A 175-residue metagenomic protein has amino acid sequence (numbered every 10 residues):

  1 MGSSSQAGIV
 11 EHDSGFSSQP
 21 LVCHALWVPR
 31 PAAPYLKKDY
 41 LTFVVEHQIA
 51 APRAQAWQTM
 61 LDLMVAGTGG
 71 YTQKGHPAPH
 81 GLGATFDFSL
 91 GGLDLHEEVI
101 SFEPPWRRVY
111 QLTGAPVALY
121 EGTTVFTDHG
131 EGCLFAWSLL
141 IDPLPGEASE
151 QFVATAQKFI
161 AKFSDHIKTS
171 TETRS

Functional and structural regions predicted by a protein language model:
S4-S5: Compositionally biased, low-complexity intrinsically disordered regions
I9-A78: Hydrophobic ligand-binding cavity/cleft-lining segments
F16, P20-L26, L134, L140-S175: A conserved amphipathic terminal alpha-helix motif
F16, S89-L134, L140-P143: Hydrophobic-ligand binding "helix-grip"
L36, F86-F88: Short acidic-hydrophobic surface loop/beta-edge motif
A56-M60, F86, V99, R108-Y110 (+3 more regions): Hydrophobic pocket/interface hotspot
H80-T85: Short coil-to-beta transition motif at edge beta-strands of beta-rich domains
